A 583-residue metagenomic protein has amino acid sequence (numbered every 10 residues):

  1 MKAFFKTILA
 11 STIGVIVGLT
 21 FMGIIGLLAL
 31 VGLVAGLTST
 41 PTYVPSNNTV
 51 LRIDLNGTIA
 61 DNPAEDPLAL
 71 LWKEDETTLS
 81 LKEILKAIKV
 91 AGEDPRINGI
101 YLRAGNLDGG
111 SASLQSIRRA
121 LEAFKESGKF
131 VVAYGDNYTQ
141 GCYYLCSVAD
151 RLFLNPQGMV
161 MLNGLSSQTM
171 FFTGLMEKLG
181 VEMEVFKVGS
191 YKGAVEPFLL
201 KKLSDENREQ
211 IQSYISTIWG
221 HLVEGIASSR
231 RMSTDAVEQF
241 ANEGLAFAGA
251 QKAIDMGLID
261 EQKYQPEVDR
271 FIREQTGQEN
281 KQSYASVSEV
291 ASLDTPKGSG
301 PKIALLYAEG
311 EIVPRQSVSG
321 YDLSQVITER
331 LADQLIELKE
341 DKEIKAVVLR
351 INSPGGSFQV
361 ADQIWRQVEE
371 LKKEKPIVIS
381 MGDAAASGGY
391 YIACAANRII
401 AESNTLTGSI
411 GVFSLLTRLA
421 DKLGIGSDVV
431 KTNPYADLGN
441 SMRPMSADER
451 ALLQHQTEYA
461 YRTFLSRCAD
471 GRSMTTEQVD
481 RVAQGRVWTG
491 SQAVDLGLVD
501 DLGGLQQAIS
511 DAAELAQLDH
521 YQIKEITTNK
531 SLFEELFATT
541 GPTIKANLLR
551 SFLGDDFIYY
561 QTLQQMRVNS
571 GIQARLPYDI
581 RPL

Functional and structural regions predicted by a protein language model:
M1-K2, T78: Short, membrane-interfacial amphipathic segments enriched in basic
A3-T40, N48: Hydrophobic alpha-helical transmembrane signal-anchor segments
T40-V50, G298-S299: Membrane-proximal juxtamembrane linkers immediately C-terminal to transmembrane helices
S46, V148-A149, L179, G257-L258 (+2 more regions): Short, structured coil segments at secondary-structure junctions
L51-M170, K297-K422: Cleft-lining beta-strand/loop regions that shape enzyme active-site pockets
T173-F271, A420-L502, Q506-A516: Charged, glycine-interspersed solvent-exposed loop segments at helix/strand-loop junctions that cap or gate access
S228-S229, D260-K302, F413, L423 (+2 more regions): C-terminal long alpha-helix characteristic of the crotonase
G300-E343, Q456, T527-L583: Intrinsic disorder and flexible/low-complexity segments
